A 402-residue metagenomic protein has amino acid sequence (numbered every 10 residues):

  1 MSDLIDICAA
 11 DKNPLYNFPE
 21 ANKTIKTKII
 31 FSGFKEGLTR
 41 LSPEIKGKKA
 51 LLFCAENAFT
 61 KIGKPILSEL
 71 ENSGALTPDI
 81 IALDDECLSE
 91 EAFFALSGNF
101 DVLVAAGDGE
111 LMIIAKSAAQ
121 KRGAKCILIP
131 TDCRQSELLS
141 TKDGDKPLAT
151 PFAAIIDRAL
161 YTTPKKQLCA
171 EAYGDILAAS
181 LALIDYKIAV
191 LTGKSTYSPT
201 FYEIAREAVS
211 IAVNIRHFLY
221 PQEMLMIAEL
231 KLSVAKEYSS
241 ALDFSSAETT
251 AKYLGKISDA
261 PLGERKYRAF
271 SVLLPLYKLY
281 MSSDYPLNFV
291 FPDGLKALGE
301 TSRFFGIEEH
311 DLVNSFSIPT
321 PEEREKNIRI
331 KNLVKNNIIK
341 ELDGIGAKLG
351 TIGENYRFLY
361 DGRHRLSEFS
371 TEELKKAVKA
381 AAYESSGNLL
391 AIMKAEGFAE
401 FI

Functional and structural regions predicted by a protein language model:
M1-V102: ATP/NTP phosphate-donor binding region
S2-E20, S283-I402: C-terminal charged capping/lid subdomain of soluble metabolic enzymes
F59-G63, E110-S117, Q135-L138, F244-A251: Short glycine/serine/threonine-rich phosphate/pyrophosphate-binding segments that cradle anionic phosphate groups
E71-A75, I156-T163, G174-A189, R206-P221 (+8 more regions): Generic secondary-structure signature for well-ordered alpha-helical cores
S89-S97, F244-Y253, S367-E368, S386-L389 (+1 more regions): Non-transmembrane, aqueous-exposed alpha-helical and coiled segments at domain scale
S97-C133: A short, small-residue-rich loop immediately preceding and capping a beta-strand
K121-A208: A glycine/threonine-rich phosphate-anchoring loop and its flanking beta-alpha core in nucleotide/phosphate-binding
S195-L333: Active-site segments that bind and position negatively charged phosphate/pyrophosphate groups
